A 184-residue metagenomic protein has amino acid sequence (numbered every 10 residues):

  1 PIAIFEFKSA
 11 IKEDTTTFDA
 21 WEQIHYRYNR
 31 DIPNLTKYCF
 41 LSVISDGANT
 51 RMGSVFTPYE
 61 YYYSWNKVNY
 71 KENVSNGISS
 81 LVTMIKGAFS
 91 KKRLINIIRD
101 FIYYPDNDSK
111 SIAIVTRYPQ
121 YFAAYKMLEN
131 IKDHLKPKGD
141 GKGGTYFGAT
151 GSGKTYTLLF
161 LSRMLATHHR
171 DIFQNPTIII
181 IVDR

Functional and structural regions predicted by a protein language model:
P1-V182: ATP-dependent helicase/translocase motor core
